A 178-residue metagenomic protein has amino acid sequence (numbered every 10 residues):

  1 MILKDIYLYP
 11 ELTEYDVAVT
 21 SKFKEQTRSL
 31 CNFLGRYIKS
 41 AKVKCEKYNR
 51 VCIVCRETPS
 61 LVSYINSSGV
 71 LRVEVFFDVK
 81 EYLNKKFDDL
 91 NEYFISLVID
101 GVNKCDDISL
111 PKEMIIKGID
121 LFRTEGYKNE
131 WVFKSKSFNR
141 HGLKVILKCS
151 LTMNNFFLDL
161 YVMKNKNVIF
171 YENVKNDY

Functional and structural regions predicted by a protein language model:
M1-Y178: Exposed acidic/polar residues on beta-strands and adjacent loops within beta-sheet cores, strongest in beta-propeller
